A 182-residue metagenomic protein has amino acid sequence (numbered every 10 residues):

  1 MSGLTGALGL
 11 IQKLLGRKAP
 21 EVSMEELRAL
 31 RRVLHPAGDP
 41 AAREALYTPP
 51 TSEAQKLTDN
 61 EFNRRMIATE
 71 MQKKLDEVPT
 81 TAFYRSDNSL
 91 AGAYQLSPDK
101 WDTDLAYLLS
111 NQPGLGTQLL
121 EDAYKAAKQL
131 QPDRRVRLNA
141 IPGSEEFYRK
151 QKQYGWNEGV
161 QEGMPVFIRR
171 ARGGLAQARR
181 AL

Functional and structural regions predicted by a protein language model:
M1-L8, K13: Hydrophobic, membrane-inserting alpha-helical segments
L8, L15, E25-E26, G173-L175: Glycine-biased, low-complexity coil/linker segments
G16-K73: Short amphipathic alpha-helix that is part of the acyltransferase structural core
K73-G92: Conserved beta-hairpin
L90, P132, A140-P165: Conserved active-site alpha-helix within GNAT-family acetyltransferase domains
S97-Q112: Conserved acetyl-CoA binding element of GNAT-fold acetyltransferases
L105, R135-A140: Conserved hydrophobic beta-strand within the GNAT/NAT acetyltransferase core sheet that lines the active-site cleft
Q112-A127: Conserved acetyl-CoA-binding loop-helix of GNAT-fold acetyltransferases
